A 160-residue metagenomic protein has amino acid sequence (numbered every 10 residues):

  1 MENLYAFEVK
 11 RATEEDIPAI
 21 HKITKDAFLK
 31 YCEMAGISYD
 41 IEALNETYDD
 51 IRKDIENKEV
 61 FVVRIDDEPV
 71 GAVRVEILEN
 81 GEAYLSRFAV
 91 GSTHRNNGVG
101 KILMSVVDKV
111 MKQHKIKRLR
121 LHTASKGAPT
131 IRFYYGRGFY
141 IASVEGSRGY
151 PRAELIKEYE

Functional and structural regions predicted by a protein language model:
M1-E15, E160: Conserved N-terminal entry element of GNAT/NAT acetyltransferase domains
L4, I55-E56, G136: Short, well-ordered coil/turn elements that cap or connect secondary structure elements
E14-I17, H21-R87, G91-T93, M104-V106 (+5 more regions): Acetyl-CoA-dependent GNAT
G91-T93, N97, S125-K126: Active-site acidic-Proline motif in GNAT/NAT acetyltransferases
G98, K115, G138: Short glycine-rich hinge loops at helix-strand junctions in the catalytic core of two-component histidine kinases
K101: Residues forming the Rossmann-fold NAD(P)(H) cofactor-binding site
K117-I131, Y135-R137, V144-E160: C-terminal "cap" of GNAT-fold acetyltransferases
